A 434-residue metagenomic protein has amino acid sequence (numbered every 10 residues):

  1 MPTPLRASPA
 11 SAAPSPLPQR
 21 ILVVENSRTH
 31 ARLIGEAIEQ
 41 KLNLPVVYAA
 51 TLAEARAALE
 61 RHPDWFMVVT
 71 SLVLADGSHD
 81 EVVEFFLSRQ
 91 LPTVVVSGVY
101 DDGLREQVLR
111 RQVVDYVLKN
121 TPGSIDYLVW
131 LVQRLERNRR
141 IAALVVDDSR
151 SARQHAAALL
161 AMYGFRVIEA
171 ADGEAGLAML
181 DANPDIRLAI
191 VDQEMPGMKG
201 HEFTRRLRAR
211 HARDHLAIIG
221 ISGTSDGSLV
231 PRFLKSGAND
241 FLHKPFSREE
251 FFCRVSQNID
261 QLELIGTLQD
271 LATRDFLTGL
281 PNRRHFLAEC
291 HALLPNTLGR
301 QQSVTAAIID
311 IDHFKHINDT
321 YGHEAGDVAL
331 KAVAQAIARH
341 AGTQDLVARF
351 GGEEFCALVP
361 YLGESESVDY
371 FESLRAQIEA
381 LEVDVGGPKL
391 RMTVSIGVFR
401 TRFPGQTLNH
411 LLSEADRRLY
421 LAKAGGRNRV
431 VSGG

Functional and structural regions predicted by a protein language model:
Q269-A288, I309-H323, K331: Conserved nucleotide-binding and Mg2+-coordinating catalytic segments in signaling enzymes
Q269-D270, R283-S303, A334-G342, P360: Short regulatory alpha-helical coupling segments that immediately precede and/or link into cyclic nucleotide signaling
E289-Y321, I337, A348, S367: Active-site-proximal structural segments of metal-dependent nucleotidyl cyclase/transferase enzymes
A325-L346, E354: Active-site-proximal alpha-helical element of nucleotidyl cyclase-like catalytic domains and analogous helices
L346-R349, L390: A short pre-motif secondary-structure segment
L358-S367, G386-K389, V394-L411: Catalytic strand-loop-helix junctions within cyclic-nucleotide turnover domains
V368, T401-G434: Catalytic-core segments of nucleotide cyclases and related cyclic-nucleotide turnover enzymes
